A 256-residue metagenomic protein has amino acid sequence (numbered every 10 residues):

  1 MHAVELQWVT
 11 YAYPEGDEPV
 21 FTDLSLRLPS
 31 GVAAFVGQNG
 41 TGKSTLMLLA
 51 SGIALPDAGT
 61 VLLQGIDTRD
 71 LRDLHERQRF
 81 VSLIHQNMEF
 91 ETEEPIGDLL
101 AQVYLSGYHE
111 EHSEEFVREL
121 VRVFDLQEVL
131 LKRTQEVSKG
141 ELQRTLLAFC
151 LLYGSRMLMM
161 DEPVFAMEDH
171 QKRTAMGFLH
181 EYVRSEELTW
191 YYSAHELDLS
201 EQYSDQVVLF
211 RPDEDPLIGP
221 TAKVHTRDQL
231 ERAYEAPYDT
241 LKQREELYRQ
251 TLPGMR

Functional and structural regions predicted by a protein language model:
S51: Helix-to-loop junction immediately C-terminal to a conserved catalytic motif
G59-R69, E76-R77: Conserved ABC transporter NBD signature motif
E93-S106: Q-loop/switch helix immediately C-terminal to the Walker
H112-V129: Conserved ABC ATPase "signature" region
R133-V137: Conserved ABC ATPase signature
L158-E162: Catalytic Walker B motif of ABC-type/P-loop ATPase nucleotide-binding domains
A194-H195: H-loop/switch region of ABC-family ATPase nucleotide-binding domains
R227, R232-R256: ABC ATPase nucleotide-binding domains
